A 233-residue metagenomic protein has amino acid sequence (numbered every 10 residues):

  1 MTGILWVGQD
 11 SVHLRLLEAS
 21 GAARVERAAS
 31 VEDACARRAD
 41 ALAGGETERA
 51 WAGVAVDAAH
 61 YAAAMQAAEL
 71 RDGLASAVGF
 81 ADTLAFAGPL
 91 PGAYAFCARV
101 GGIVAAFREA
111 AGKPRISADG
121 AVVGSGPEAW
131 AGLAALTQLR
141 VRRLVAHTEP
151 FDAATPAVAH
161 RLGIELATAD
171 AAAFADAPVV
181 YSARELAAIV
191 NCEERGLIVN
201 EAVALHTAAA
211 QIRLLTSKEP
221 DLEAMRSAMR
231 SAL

Functional and structural regions predicted by a protein language model:
T2-V12, E18-A110: Phosphate/diphosphate ligand-binding glycine-rich loop within oxidoreductases
W6-D10, A29, V56-A59, V123-G126 (+3 more regions): Structural motif
W6-D10, C97-G101, F107-V141, V145-P150: Glycine-rich adenosine-cofactor-binding loop
V12-R15, Y61-A64, P150-A157, L186-N191: Short, charged/polar "capping" segments at the starts of alpha-helices and the immediately preceding loops
E18-R24, L139, A159-L162: Short helix-loop-beta junction
E26-R27, V190-L233: Adenosine-phosphate binding glycine-rich loop
A129-A131, A135, L144-V179: Anionic-ligand binding region
H160-L205: Rossmann-like adenosine-cofactor binding region
